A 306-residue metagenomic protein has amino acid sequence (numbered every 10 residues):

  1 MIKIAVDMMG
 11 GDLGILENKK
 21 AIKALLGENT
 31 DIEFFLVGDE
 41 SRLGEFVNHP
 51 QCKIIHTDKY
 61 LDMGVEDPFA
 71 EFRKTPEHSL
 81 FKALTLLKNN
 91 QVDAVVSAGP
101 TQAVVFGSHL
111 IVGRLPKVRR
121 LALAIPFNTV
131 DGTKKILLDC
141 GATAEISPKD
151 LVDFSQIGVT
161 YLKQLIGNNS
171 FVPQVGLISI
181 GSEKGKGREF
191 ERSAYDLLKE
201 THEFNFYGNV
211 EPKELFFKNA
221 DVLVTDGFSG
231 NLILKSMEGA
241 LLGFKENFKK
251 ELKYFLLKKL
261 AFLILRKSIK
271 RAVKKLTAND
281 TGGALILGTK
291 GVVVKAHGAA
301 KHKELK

Functional and structural regions predicted by a protein language model:
M1-R42: N-terminal phosphate-binding or glycine-rich loops at protein starts, especially the Walker A/P-loop of NTPases
D7, G27-E28, V47, F72 (+12 more regions): Solvent-exposed alpha-helices and their adjacent loops that cap or buttress functional pockets in soluble metabolic
M9-G10, K59-Y60, P100-Q102, S182-E183 (+2 more regions): Short glycine-rich anion-binding loops that position phosphate/pyrophosphate groups of nucleotides and phosphorylated
L13-K19, P76-K88, A94-S108, R114-L115 (+5 more regions): Short glycine/serine/threonine-rich phosphate/pyrophosphate-binding segments that cradle anionic phosphate groups
G14-L16, E33, S41, A144-G208 (+2 more regions): Glycine-rich phosphate/diphosphate-binding loop of Rossmann-like nucleotide-binding domains
H49-V92: Phosphate/nucleotide-donor binding subsite
H109-T133, L137, V222-L223, G227-K306: Glycine-rich phosphate/nucleotide-binding loop
